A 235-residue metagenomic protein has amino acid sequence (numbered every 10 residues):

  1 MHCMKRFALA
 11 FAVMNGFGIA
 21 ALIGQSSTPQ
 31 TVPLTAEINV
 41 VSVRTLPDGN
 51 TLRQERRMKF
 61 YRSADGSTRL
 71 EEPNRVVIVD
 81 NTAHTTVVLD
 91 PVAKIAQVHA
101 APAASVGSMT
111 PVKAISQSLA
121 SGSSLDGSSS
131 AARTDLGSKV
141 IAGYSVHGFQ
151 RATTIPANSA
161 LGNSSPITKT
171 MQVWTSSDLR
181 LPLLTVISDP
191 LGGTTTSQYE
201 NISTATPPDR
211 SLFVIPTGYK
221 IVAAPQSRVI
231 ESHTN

Functional and structural regions predicted by a protein language model:
M1-K5: N-terminal secretory signal peptides that target proteins for export/translocation
A8-A21: Bacterial N-terminal signal peptides
Q25-N235: Extended soluble regions of mature proteins
